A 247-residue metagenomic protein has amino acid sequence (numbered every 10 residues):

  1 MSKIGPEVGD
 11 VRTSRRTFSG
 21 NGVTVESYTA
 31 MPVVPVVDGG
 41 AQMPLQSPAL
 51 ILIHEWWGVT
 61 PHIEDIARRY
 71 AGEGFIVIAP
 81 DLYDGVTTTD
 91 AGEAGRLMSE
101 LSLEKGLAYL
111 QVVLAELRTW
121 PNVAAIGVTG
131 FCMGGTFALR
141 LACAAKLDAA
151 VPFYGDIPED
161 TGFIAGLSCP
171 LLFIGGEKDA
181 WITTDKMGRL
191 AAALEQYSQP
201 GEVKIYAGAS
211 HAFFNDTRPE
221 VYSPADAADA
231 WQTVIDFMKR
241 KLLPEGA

Functional and structural regions predicted by a protein language model:
S2, P6-G9, S14-T119, F213-N215: Serine-hydrolase catalytic machinery in alpha/beta-hydrolase-like enzymes
I66, T183-L194, E202: Short alpha-helix in the alpha/beta-hydrolase fold that links the catalytic acid
F75, L82, G155, Y206-G208: Active-site loop/turn elements of alpha/beta-hydrolase fold enzymes, especially the short glycine-/histidine-rich
Q111-S168: Primarily recognizes the serine-hydrolase "nucleophile elbow" in alpha/beta-hydrolase and SGNH/GDSL folds
L167, F173-G175, D179: Short beta-strand/loop motif that positions the catalytic acidic residue of the alpha/beta-hydrolase fold
K178-I182, Y197: Acidic catalytic loop of the alpha/beta-hydrolase fold
Y197-A247: C-terminal catalytic histidine-bearing segment of alpha/beta-hydrolase fold enzymes
